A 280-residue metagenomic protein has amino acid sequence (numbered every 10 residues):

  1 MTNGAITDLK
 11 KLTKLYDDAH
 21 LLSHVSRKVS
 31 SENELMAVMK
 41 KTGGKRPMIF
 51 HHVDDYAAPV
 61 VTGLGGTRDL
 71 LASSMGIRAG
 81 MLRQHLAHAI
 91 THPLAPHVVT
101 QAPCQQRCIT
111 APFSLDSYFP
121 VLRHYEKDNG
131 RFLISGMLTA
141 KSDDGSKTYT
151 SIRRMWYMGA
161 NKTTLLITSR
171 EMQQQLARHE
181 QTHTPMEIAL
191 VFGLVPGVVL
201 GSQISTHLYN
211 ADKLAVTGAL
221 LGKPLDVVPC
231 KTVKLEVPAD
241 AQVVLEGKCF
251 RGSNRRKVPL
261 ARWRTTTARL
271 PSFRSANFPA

Functional and structural regions predicted by a protein language model:
M1-A280: Extended, highly charged
